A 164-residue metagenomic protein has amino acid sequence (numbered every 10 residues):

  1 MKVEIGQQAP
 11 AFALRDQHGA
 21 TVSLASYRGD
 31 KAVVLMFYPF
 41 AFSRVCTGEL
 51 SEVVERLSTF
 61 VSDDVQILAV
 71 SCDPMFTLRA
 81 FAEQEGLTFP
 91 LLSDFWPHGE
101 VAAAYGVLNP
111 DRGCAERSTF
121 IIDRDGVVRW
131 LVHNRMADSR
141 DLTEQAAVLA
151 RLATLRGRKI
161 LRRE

Functional and structural regions predicted by a protein language model:
M1-E164: Chalcogenol-based redox active-site neighborhoods
